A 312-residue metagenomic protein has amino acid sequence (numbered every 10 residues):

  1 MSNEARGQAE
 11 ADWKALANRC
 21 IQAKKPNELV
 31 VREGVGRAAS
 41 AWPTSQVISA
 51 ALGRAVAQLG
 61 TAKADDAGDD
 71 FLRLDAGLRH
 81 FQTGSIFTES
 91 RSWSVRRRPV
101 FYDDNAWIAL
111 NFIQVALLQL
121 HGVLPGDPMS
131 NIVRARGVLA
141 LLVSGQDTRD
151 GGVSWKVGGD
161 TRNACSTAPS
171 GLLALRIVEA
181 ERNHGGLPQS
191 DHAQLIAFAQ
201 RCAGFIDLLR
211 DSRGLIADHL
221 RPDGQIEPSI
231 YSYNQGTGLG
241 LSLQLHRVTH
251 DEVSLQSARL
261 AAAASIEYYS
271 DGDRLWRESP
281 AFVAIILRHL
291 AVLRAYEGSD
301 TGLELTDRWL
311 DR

Functional and structural regions predicted by a protein language model:
M1-R312: Glycan-recognition and catalytic cores of secretory/periplasmic carbohydrate-active enzymes
